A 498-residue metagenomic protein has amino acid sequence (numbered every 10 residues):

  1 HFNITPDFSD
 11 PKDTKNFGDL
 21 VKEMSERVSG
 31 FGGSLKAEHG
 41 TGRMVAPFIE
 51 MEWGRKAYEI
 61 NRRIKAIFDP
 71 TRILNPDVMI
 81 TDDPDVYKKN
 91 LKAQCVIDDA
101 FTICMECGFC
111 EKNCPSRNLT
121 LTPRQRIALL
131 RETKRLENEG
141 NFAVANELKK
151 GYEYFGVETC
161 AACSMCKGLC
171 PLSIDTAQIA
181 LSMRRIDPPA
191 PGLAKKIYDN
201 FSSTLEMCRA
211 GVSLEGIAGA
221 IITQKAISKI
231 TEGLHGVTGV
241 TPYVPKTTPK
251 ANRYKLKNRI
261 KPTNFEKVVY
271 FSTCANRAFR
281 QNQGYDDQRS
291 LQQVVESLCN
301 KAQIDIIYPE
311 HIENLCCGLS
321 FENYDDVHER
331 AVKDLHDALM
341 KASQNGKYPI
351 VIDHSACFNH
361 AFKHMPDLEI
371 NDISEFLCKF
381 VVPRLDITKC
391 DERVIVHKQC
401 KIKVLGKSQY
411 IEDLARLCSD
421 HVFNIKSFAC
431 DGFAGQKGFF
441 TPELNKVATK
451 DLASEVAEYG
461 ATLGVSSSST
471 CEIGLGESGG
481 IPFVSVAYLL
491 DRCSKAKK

Functional and structural regions predicted by a protein language model:
H1-I103, T122: Conserved glycine-rich FAD pyrophosphate-binding loop
N3-D10, R43-P47, P115, G156 (+3 more regions): Glycine- and acidic
P47-I67, F142-N146, Y152-A162, R185 (+1 more regions): Acidic/histidine-rich catalytic neighborhood
I49-M51, D85-E106, G140-A162, H397: Ferredoxin-like iron-sulfur electron-transfer modules
D69, P76, T176-K498: Iron-sulfur cluster-binding electron-transfer modules in prokaryotic oxidoreductases
R72-M79, F109-K134, T159-I186, H360 (+2 more regions): Iron-sulfur cluster-binding cysteine motifs and their immediate structural context in ferredoxin-like electron-transfer
I80, V86, R117-Y152, S173-D199 (+1 more regions): Non-heme iron-sulfur electron-transfer modules
D99-G108, K112, E158-A161, M165-G168 (+6 more regions): Cys/His-enriched microdomains
